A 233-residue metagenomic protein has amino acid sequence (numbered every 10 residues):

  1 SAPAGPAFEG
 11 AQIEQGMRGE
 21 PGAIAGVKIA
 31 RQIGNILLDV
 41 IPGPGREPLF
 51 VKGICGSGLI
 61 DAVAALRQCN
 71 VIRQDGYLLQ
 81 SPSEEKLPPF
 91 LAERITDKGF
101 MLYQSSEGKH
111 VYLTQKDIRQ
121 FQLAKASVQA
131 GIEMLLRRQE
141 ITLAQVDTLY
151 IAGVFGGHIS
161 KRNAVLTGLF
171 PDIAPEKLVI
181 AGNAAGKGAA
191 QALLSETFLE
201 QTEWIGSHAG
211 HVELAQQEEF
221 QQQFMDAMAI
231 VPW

Functional and structural regions predicted by a protein language model:
S1-G58, S160-G182: Glycine-rich phosphate-binding loop of actin/hexokinase-like ATP-binding domains
A2-E9, I141-I205: Catalytic phosphate/nucleotide-handling subdomain of diverse soluble enzymes
I29-Q32, G43, A64-I72, E133-I141 (+1 more regions): Generic secondary-structure signature for well-ordered alpha-helical cores
L49-I72, A152, G157: Conserved phosphate/anionic-ligand binding catalytic regions in large, soluble enzymes, centered on
A62-L123: Gly/charged contiguous loops adjacent to phosphate- or pyrophosphate-bearing nucleotide/cofactor binding elements
L79-P89, Q145-F155, I205-Q216: A glycine-rich phosphate-binding loop feature that marks nucleotide/adenosyl-phosphate handling sites
Q122-A144: Phosphate/ATP-binding catalytic cores across multiple sugar-kinase/actin-like superfamilies, primarily ASKHA
Q191-W233: Acidic, glycine/GT-rich loop-and beta-edge segments that sit at the periphery of enzyme/chaperone cores
